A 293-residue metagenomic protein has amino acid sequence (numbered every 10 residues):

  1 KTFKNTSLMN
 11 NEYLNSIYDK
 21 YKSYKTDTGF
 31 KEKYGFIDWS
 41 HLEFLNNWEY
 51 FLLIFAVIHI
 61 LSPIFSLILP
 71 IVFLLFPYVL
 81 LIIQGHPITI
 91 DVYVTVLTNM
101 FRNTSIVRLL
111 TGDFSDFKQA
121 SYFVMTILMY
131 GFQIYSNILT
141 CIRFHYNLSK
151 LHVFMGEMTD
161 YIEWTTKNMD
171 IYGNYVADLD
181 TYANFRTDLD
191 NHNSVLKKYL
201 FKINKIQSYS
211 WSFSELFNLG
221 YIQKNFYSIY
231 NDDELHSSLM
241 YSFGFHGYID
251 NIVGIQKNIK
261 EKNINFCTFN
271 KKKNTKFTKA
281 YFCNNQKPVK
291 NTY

Functional and structural regions predicted by a protein language model:
K1-N204, S212, Y227-N258, F266: Conserved amphipathic alpha-helical "coupling/scaffold" segments that transmit conformational changes between domains
N204-F217, I222: Active-site-facing substrate-recognition patch
Y241-Y293: Conserved NTPase motor "head" modules and their coupling/switch loops across ABC/AAA+ ATPases, GTPases, and GHKL ATPases
